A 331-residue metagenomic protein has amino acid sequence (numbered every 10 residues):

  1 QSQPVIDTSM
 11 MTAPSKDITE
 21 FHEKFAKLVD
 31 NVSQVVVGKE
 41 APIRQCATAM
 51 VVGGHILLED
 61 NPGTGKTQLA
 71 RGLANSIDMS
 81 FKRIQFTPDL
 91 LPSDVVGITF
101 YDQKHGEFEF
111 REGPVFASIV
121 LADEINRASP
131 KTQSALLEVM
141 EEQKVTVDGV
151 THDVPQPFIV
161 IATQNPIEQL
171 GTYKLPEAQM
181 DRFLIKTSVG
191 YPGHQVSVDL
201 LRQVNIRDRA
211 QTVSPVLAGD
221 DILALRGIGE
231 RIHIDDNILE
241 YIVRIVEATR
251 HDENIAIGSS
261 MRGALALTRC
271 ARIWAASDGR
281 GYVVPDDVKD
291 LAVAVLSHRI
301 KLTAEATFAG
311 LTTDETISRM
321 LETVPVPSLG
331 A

Functional and structural regions predicted by a protein language model:
S2-S15, T19, H251-A331: C-terminal engagement/docking regions of AAA+ P-loop ATPases
I18-T64, V243: Pre-Walker A (pre-P-loop) alpha-helix and adjacent loop at the N terminus of AAA/AAA+ ATPase modules, a conserved
R44-T48, Y101-L121: Conserved alpha-helical scaffold flanking the Walker A/P-loop in AAA+ ATPase domains
A47-T87: Walker A/P-loop
S76-K104: AAA+/P-loop NTPase substrate/partner-engagement loops
P92-V96, T172-R244: Conserved AAA+ ATPase core "coupling" helix
E109-S118, V147-Q164, L175-I185, R262: AAA+/SF3 P-loop NTPase mechanochemical coupling elements
P114-E141, P155, L170-M180, Y191-D199: Conserved AAA+/SF3 P-loop NTPase catalytic/coupling segment centered on the Walker-B
